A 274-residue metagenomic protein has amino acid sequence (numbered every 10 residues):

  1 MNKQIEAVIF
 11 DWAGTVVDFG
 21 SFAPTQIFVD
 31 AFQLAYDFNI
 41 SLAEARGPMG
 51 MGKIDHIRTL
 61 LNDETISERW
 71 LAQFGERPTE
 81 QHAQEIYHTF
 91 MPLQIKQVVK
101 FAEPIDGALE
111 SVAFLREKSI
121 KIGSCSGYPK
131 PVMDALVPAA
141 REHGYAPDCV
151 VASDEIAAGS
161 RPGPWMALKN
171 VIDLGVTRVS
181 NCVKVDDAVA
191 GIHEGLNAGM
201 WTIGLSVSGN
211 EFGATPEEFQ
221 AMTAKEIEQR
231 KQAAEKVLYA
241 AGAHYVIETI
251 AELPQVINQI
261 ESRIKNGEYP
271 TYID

Functional and structural regions predicted by a protein language model:
M1-E6, L109-F114, P129-D274: Asp-based, Mg2+/Mn2+-dependent phosphohydrolase catalytic module
M1-G47, N197: Active-site neighborhood of HAD-like aspartate-dependent phosphohydrolases
T15, S126-Y128: Conserved phosphate-coupling serine/threonine residues in phosphotransfer and NTP-handling enzymes
T25-V29, K53-R58, N62, A83 (+5 more regions): An amphipathic alpha-helix signature
V29-L34, G52-E76, N170: Helix-loop "lid/cap" segments that line or gate small-molecule binding pockets
Y36-G47, S67-I86, H143-P147, R178-S180: Short, surface-exposed acidic
D63-E110, K118: Metal-dependent phosphoesterase signature
